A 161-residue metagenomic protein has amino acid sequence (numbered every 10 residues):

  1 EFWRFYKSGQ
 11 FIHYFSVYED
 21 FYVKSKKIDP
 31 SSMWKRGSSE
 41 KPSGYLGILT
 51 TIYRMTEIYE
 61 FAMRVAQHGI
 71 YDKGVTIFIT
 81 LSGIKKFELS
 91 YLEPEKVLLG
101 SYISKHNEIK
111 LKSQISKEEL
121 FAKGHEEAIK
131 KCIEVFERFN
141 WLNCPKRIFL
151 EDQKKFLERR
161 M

Functional and structural regions predicted by a protein language model:
E1-M161: Bergerat-fold GHKL/Histidine-kinase-like ATPase
